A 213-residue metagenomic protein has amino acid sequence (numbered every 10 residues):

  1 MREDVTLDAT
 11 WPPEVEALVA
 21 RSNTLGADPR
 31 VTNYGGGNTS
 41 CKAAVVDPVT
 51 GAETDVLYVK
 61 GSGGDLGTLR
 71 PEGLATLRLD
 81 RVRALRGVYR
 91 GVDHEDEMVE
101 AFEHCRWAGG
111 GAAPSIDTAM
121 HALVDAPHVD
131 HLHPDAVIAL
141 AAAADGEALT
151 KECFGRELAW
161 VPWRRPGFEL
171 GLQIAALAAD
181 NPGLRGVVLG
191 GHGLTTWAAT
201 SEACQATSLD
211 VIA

Functional and structural regions predicted by a protein language model:
M1-A213: Glycine-rich flexible loops
